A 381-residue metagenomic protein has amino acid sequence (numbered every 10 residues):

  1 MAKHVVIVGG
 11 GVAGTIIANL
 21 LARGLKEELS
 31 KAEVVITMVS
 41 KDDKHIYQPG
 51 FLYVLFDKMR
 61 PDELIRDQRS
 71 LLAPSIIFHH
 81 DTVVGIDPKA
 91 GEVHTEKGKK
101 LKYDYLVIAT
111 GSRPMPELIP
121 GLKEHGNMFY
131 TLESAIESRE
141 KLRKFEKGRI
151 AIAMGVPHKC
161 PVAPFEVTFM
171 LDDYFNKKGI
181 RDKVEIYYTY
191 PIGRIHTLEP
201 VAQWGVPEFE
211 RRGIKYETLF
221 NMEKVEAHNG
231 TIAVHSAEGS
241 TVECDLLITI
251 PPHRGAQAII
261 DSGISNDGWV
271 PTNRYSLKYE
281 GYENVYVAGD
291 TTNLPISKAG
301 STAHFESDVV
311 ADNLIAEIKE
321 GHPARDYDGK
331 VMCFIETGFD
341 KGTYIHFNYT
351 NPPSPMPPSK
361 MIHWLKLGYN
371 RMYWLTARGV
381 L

Functional and structural regions predicted by a protein language model:
M1-H4, I76-E166, D173-G179, I248: FAD-binding core/adjacent interface of flavoenzyme oxidoreductases
A2-I77, V156-E199: Beta1-alpha1 glycine-rich phosphate/pyrophosphate-binding loop at the start of Rossmann-like nucleotide-binding domains
G10, K97, T110-G111, E238 (+2 more regions): Glycine-rich, N-terminal phosphate-binding loop of Rossmann-like dinucleotide-binding domains
A18, D173-N176, A303-G329: Internal hydrophobic alpha-helix adjacent to the cofactor/substrate pocket in enzyme cavities
E33-V35, I76-K89, V93, L101 (+1 more regions): A Rossmann-like FAD-binding core segment of flavoenzymes
L122-E146, T241-D308, D312-I315: FAD-site-proximal beta/loop scaffold in flavoenzymes
I315-S354: Active-site-proximal substrate-binding core of FAD-dependent oxidoreductases
K341-L381: C-terminal auxiliary extensions adjacent to catalytic cores
